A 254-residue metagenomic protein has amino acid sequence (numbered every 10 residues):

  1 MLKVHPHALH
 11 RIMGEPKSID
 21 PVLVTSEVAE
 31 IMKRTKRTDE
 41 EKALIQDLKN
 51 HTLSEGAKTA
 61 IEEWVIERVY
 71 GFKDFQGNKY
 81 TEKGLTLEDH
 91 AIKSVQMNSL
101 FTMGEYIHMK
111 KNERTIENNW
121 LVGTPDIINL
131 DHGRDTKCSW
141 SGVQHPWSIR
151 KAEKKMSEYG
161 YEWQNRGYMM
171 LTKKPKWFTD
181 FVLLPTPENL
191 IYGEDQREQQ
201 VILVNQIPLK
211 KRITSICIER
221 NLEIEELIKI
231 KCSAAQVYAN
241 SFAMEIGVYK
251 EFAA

Functional and structural regions predicted by a protein language model:
M1-T86, T186-E188, Y249-A254: Charged, glycine-rich intrinsically disordered N-terminal tails and low-complexity linkers that flank
H51-T52, A91-S94, Q200-Q206: Intrinsically disordered, low-complexity boundary segments flanking structured domains
E55, T81-D89, E158, E225-C232: Generic detection of long, well-ordered alpha-helical segments
T81-E105: Acidic-basic catalytic patches of nuclease active cores, encompassing PD-(D/E)XK and other metal-cofactor nuclease
S99-P125, N129-A243, G247: Nucleic-acid nuclease catalytic cores
